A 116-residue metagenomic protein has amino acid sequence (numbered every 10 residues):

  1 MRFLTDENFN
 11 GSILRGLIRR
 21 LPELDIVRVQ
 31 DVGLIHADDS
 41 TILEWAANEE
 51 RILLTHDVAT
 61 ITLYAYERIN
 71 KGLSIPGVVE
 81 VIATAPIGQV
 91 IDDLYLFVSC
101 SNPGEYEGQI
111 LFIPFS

Functional and structural regions predicted by a protein language model:
M1-E7, G11-L24, Q30-L34, L43 (+1 more regions): Acidic, PIN/NYN-like endoribonuclease modules and their adjacent C-terminal/linker elements
V27-V29, L54-T55: Short, conserved beta-strand edge motifs with alternating hydrophobic and charged residues
D39, A47-Y66: Acidic, metal-binding active-site segment of PIN/NYN-like and related structure-specific nucleases
